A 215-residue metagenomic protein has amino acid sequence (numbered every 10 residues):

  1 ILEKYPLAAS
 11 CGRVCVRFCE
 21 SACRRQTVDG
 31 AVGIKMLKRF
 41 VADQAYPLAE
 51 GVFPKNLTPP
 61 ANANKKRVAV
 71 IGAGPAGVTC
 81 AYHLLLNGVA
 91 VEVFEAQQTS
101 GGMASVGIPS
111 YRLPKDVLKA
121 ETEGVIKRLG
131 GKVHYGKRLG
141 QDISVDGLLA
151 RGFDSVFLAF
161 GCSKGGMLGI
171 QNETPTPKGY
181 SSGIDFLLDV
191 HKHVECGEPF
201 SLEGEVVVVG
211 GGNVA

Functional and structural regions predicted by a protein language model:
I1-C19, V41-I71: Short Fe-S-cluster ligation motifs
I1-K4, F18, L37, A104-D154: N-terminal Rossmann-like dinucleotide/flavin-binding domain of flavoprotein oxidoreductases that bind FAD/FMN
F18-Q44: Iron-sulfur (Fe-S) cluster-binding segments and ferredoxin-like electron-carrier domains, especially [2Fe-2S]
V70-F94, Y135-V145, K164-G166, D185-A215: Rossmann-like dinucleotide/flavin-binding elements
V89-S105: Glycine-rich FAD pyrophosphate-binding loop
A90, G130-K132, G179: Conserved beta-strand segments of alpha/beta enzyme cores
V156-A159, S182, V208: Redox-cofactor binding/interface segments in oxidoreductases and associated redox assembly factors
F160-T176, Y180-S181: Flavin (primarily FAD) binding-site architecture
